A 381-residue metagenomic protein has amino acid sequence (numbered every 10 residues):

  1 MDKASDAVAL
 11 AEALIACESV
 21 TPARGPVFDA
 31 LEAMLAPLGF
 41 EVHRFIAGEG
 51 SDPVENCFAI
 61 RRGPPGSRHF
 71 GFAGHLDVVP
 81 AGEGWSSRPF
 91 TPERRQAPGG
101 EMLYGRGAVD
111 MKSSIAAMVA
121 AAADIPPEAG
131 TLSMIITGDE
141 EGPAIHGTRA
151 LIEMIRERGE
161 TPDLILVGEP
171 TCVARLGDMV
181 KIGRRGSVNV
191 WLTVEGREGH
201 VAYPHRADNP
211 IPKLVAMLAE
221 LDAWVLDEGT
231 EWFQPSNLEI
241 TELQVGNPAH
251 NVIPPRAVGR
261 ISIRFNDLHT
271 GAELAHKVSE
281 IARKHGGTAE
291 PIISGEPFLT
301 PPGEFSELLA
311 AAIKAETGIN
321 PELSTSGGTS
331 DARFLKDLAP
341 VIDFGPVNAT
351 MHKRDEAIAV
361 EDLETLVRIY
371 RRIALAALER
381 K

Functional and structural regions predicted by a protein language model:
M1-D2, G50, P80, P170-R175 (+2 more regions): Metal-dependent amide/peptide-bond hydrolase catalytic core, centered on the "pita-bread" metallohydrolase fold
M1-G82, R256-S262, E273-E280, V360-R368: N-terminal helical capping/dimerization or prosegment-like subdomains of hydrolases acting on amide or phosphate bonds
V27, E55, S114, A144-T148 (+5 more regions): Residues at alpha-helix caps and immediate loop-helix transition turns in enzyme cores, especially N- and C-cap
H43, F70-F72, I135, L166 (+1 more regions): Hydrophobic/aromatic beta-strand patches that form the interior of the parallel beta-sheet core in alpha/beta enzyme
I46, I136, P291-I293: Residue-level recognition of beta-strand->loop/alpha-helix junctions
S67-S133, D362-T365: Active-site metal-coordination/substrate-binding segment of hydrolases, especially metallo-dependent peptidases
M102, M111-G183: Acidic/histidine-rich catalytic neighborhood of metal-dependent amide-processing enzymes
